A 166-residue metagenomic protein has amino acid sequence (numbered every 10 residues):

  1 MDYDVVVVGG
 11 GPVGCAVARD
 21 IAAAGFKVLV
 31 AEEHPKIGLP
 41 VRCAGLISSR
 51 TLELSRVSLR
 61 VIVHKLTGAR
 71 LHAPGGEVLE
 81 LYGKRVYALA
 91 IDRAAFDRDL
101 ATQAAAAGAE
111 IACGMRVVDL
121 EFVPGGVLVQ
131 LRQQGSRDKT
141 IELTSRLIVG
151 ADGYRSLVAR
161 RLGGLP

Functional and structural regions predicted by a protein language model:
M1-V13: Beta1/beta-strand and adjacent pyrophosphate-binding region of the FAD-binding site in flavoprotein oxidoreductases
G10, D20, A24, Q103-P166: Predominantly flavin-linked oxidoreductase catalytic cores and closely associated redox partners
V13, K36, R155: Conserved Rossmann-like nucleotide-cofactor binding loop
R19-R42: Glycine-rich FAD pyrophosphate-binding loop
S48-D99, F122: A conserved beta-strand/loop capping segment in the N-terminal third of enzymes that catalyze redox or closely related
